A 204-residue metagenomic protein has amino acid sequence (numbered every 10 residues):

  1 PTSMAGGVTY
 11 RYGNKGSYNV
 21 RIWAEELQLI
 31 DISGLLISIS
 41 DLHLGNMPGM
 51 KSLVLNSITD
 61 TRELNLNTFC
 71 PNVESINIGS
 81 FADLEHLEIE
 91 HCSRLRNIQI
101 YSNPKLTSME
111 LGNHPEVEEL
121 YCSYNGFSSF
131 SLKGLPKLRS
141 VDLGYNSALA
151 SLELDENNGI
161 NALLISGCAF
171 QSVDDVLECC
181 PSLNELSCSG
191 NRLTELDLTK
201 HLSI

Functional and structural regions predicted by a protein language model:
P1-S17, Q99, Y121-S123, S140-S147 (+3 more regions): The feature captures the LRR N-terminal capping module
P1-T59, P71, G167-A169: N-terminal capping/linker segments that flank leucine-rich repeat
A5-V8, I37-L42, I58-L64, F81-H86 (+5 more regions): Leucine-rich repeat
E25, L35-I37, M47, I58 (+11 more regions): Conserved "Asn-ladder"/turn position within leucine-rich repeats
L27, I39, M50, T61 (+13 more regions): Conserved hydrophobic position(s) of the canonical leucine-rich repeat
I30-I32, L42, K51-L53, L64 (+9 more regions): Conserved hydrophobic beta-strand positions in leucine-rich repeat
L44-D83, E90-H91, Y101: Conserved, compact domain cores that house catalytic/ligand-binding motifs in diverse enzymes and effector modules
L44-N46, L64-C70, E88-C92, E110-P115 (+4 more regions): A structural signal for leucine-rich repeat
